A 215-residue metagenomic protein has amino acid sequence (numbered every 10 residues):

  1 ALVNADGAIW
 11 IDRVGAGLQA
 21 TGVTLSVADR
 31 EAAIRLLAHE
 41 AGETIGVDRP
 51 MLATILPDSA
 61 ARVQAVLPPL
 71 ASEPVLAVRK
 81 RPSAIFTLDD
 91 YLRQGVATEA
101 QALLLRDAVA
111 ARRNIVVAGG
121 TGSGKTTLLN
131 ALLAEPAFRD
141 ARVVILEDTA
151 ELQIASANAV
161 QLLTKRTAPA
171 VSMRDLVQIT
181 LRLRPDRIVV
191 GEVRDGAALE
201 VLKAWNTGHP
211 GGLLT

Functional and structural regions predicted by a protein language model:
L2-N4: Short hydrophobic alpha-helical segments used for membrane anchoring or interfacial signaling
A8-A111: P-loop NTP-binding catalytic core
A102, R112-A118, A131-T215: Switch/coupling sub-region of P-loop NTPases
G122: Walker A (P-loop) phosphate-binding loop of P-loop NTPases
K125: Conserved lysine of the Walker
